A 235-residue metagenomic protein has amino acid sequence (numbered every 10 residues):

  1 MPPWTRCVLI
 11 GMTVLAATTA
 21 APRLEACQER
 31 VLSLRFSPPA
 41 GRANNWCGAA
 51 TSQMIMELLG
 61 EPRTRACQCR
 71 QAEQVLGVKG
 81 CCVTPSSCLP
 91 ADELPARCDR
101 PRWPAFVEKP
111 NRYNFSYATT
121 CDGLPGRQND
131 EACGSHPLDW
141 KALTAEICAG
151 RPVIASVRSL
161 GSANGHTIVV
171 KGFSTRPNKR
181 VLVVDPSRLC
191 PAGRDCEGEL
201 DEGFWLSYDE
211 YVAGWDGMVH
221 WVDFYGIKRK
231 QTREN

Functional and structural regions predicted by a protein language model:
M1-L9: Bacterial N-terminal signal peptides that target proteins for export
V8, T18-T19, P39, A43: Residues at the start of alpha-helices and the adjacent loop-to-helix junctions
T13-A21: Hydrophobic h-region of N-terminal signal peptides that target proteins for export in Gram-negative bacteria
A26-R35, A72-E234: Conserved active-site-adjacent core of cysteine acyl-enzyme catalytic domains
C27-C82: Active-site nucleophile-adjacent alpha helix/oxyanion-hole segment immediately C-terminal to the catalytic cysteine
